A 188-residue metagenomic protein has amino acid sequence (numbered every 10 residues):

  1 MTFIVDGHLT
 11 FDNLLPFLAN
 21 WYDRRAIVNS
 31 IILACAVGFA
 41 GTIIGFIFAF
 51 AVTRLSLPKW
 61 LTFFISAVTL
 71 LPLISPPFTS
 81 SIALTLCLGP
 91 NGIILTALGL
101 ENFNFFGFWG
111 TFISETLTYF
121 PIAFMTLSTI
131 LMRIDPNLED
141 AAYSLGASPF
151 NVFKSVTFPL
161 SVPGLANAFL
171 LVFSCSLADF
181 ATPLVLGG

Functional and structural regions predicted by a protein language model:
M1-G7, A19-M132, F158-A181, G187: Membrane-water interface segments at the C-terminal ends of transmembrane alpha-helices in multi-pass inner-membrane
D12-A19, F63-S66, P136-S144, S155: Short amphipathic alpha-helical coupling elements at transmembrane boundaries
F124, P149-F150: The DNA-contacting recognition helix of HTH DNA-binding domains and analogous helical DNA-recognition elements
L145-G146, P159: Glycine/proline-centered hinge or cleavage motifs at structural transition points of membrane proteins
